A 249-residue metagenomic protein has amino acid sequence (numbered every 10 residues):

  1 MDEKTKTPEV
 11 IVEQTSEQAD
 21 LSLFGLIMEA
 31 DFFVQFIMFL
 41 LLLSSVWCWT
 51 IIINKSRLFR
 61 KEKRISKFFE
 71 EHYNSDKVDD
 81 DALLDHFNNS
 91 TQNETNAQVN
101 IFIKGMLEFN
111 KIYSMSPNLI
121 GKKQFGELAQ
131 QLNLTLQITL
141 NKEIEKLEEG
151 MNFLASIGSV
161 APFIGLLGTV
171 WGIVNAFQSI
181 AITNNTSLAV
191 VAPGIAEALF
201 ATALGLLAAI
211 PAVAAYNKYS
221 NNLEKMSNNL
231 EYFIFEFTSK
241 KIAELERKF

Functional and structural regions predicted by a protein language model:
M1-D2, L206: Short intrinsically disordered, low-complexity coil segments enriched in acidic
D2-E71: Hydrophobic membrane-targeting segments
D20-D31, L147-S220: Helix-termination/interfacial motifs at the ends of transmembrane alpha-helices
A30-F36, L43, T95, G126 (+2 more regions): Short, solvent-exposed loop/helix junctions and linker helices that flank or host conserved functional motifs
M38, I51, R57-L58, K146 (+2 more regions): Hydrophobic side chains within alpha-helical segments
L42-E62, L166, I173, A208-L223: Alpha-helical transmembrane segments
R64-A161, N175-T183, A214-F249: Predominantly long cytosolic amphipathic alpha-helical stalk/bundle segments
